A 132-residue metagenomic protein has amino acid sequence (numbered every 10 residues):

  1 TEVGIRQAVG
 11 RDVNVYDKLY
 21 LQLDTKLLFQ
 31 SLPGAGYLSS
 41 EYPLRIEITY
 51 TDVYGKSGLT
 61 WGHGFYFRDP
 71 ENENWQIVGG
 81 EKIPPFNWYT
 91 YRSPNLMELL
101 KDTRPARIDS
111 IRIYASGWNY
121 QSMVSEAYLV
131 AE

Functional and structural regions predicted by a protein language model:
T1-Y20, T60-E71: Secreted extracellular polysaccharide-interacting domains
R6-V13, A35, E73-P84: Beta-strand-rich interaction surfaces with strong enrichment in secreted/lumenal proteins
V13-V15, D24-E41, V53-G55, G117-Q121: Extended, low-complexity, turn-rich repeat/linker tracts enriched in Gly/Pro/Ser/Thr and Asp/Glu that occur
N14-D17, L32-P33, L99-R107: Short glycine/proline/serine/threonine-rich loop/turn segments at secondary-structure transition edges
Q22-K26, E47-T49, R112-Y114, Y128: Residue-level recognition of well-ordered beta-strand positions that form the cores of beta-sheet-rich folds across
T51-R104: Extracellular carbohydrate recognition and processing domains and analogous Trp-centered ligand-binding platforms
L100-A131: Extracellular carbohydrate recognition
